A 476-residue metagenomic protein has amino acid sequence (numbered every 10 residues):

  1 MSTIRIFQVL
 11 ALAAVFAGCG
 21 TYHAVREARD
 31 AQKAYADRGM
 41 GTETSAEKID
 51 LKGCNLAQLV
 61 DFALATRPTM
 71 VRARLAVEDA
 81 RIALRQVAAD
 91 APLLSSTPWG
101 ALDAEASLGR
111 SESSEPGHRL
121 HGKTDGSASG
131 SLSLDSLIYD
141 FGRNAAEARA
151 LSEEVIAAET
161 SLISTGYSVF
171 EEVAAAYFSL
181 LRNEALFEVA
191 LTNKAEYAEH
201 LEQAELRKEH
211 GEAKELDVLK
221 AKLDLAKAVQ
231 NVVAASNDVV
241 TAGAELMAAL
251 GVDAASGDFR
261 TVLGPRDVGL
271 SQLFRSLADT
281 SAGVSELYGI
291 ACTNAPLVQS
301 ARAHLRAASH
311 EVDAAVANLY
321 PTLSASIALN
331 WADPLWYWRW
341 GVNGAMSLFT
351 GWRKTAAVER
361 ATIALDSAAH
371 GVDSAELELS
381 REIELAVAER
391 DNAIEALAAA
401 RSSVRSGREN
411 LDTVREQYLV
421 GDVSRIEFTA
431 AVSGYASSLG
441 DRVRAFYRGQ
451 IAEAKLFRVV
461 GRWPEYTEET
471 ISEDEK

Functional and structural regions predicted by a protein language model:
T3, Q8, G20-E27, K33 (+4 more regions): Acidic, low-complexity, intrinsically disordered peripheral segments
C19-L93, T261-R306, D373-E376, P464-E465 (+1 more regions): Bacterial Sec-pathway N-terminal export signals of envelope proteins
G20, T160, S164-I290, A386-E389 (+3 more regions): Periplasmic alpha-helical coiled-coil/stalk elements that build and connect Gram-negative outer-membrane
S45-K52, S96-S136, F259, L263-S281 (+3 more regions): Small/polar, glycine/serine/threonine/aspartate-rich low-complexity segments that form flexible
F62-V71, E78-A101, S114, T124 (+10 more regions): A glycine-/polar-enriched beta->alpha junction
R72-V87, T165, V169-T192, A198-L201 (+6 more regions): Amphipathic alpha-helical coiled-coil segments
S127-S129, A175, K220, T322 (+3 more regions): Transmembrane beta-barrel architecture of outer-membrane proteins
